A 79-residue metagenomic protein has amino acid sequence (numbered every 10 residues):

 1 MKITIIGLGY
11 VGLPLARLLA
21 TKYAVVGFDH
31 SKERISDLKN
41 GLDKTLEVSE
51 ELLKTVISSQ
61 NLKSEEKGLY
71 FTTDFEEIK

Functional and structural regions predicted by a protein language model:
M1-K79: Structural/interface elements that position substrates and couple domains in central-metabolism enzymes
